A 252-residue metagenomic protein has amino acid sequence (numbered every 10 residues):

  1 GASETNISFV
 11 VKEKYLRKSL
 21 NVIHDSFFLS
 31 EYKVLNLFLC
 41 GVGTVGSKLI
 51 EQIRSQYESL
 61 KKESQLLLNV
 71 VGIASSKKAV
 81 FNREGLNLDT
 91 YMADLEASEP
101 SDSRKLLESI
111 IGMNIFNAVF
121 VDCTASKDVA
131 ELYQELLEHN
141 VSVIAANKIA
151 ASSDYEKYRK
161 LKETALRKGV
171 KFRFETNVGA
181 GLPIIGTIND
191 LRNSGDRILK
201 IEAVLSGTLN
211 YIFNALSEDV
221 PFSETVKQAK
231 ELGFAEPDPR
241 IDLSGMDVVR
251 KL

Functional and structural regions predicted by a protein language model:
G1-E51: A conserved regulatory-domain signal marking ACT and ACT-like small-molecule sensing domains and adjacent regulatory
A2-T5, K14, V42, S76-K78 (+3 more regions): Short, ordered loop/turn segments at secondary-structure junctions
V11, N21, K48-Q52, F81-L88 (+3 more regions): Short acidic, glycine/serine/threonine-rich loops at helix termini
N36-V42, G46-E138: N-terminal glycine-/serine-/threonine-rich beta1-alpha1-beta2 phosphate-ribose binding loop of Rossmann-like
V119-D122, V143-A146, F172-T176, K200-A203: General beta-strand structural signal in soluble alpha/beta enzymes
S126-H139, K148-T176, A180-L191: Rossmann-fold NAD(P)-binding glycine/threonine-rich loop
T187-R250: Conserved anion/nucleotide-ligand pocket segment
